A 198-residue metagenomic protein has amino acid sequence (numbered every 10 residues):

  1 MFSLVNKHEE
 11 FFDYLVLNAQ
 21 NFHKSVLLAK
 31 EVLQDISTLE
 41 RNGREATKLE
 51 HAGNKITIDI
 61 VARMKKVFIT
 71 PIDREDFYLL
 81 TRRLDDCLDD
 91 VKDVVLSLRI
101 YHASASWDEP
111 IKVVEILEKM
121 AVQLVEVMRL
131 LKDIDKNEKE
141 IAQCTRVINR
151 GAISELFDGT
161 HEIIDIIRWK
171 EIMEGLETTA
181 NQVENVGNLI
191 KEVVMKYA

Functional and structural regions predicted by a protein language model:
M1-A198: Cytosolic, long alpha-helical scaffolding segments
